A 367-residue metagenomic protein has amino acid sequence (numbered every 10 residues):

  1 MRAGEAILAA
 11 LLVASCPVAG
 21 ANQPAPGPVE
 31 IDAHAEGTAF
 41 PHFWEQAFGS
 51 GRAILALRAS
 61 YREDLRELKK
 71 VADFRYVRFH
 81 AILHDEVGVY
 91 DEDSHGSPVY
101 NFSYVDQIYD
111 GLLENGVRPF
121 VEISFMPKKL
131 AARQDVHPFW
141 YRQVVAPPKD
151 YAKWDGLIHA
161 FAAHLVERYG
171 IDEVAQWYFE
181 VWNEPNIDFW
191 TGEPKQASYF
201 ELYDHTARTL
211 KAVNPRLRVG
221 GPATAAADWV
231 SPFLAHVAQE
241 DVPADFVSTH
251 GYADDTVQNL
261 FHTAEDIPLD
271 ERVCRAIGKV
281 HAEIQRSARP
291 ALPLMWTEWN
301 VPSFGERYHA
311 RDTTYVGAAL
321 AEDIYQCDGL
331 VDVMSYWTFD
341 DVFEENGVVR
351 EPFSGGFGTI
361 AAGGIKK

Functional and structural regions predicted by a protein language model:
G4-S15: Bacterial N-terminal signal peptides
V18-G20: Sec/Tat signal peptide C-region and signal peptidase I cleavage site
N22-R75, R208: N-terminal carbohydrate-binding accessory modules
H34, L55-K69, D228-V237, T314-I324: Short, acidic/polar
S50, H80, W182, H250 (+2 more regions): Conserved residues at the C-terminal ends of beta-strands
D64, D254-R307, D323, D332-D341: Glycoside hydrolase catalytic-domain groove-lining segments
A72-D266: Substrate-binding cleft and catalytic face of glycoside hydrolase catalytic domains, especially the flexible beta-alpha
W296-K367: Aromatic/acidic polysaccharide-binding cleft in carbohydrate-active enzymes
